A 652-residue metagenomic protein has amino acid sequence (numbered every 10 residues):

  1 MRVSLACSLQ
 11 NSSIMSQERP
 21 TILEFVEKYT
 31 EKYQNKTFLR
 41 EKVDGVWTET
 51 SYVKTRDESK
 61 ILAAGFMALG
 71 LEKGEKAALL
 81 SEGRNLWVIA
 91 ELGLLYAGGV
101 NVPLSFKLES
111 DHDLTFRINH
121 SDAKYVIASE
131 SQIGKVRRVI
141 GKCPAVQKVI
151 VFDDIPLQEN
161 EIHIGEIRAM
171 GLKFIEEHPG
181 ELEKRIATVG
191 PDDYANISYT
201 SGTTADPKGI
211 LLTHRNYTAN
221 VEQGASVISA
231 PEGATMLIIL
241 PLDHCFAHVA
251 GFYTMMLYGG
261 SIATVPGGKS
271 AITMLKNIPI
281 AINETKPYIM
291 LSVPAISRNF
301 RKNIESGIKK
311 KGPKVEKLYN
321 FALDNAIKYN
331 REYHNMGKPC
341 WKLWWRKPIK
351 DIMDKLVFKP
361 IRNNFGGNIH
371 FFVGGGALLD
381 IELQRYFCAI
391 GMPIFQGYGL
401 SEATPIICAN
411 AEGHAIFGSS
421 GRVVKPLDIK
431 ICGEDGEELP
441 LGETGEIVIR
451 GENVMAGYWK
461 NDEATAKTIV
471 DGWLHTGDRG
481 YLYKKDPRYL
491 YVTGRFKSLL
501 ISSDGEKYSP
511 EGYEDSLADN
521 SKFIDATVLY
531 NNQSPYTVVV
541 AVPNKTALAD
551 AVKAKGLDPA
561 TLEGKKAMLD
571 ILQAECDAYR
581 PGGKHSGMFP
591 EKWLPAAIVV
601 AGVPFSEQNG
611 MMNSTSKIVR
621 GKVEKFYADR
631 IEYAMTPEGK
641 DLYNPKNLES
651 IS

Functional and structural regions predicted by a protein language model:
Q34-T37, V151, R168-Y199, D206 (+1 more regions): Conserved pre-ATP/AMP-binding loop-to-beta segment of ANL
F38-R84, L92, L108-T115, H163-G171 (+2 more regions): Conserved AMP-binding/adenylate-forming core of the ANL superfamily
E49-V53, A195-V221: Conserved AMP-binding A3 loop
A64, Y96-M170, K184: Structural core segment of the AMP-binding/adenylate-forming
T200, E437-G442, E446-S502, Y643-I651: Conserved ATP-binding/catalytic segment of the ANL
T218-T235, L242-F358: Conserved AMP-binding/adenylation subdomain of ANL enzymes
A263-P266, W345-P348, F358, N363-G374 (+4 more regions): Conserved ATP-binding loop and adjacent catalytic segment of the adenylate-forming AMP-binding
D525-Y530, P535, A578-S652: Conserved C-terminal "lid"/linker of ANL adenylate-forming enzymes
